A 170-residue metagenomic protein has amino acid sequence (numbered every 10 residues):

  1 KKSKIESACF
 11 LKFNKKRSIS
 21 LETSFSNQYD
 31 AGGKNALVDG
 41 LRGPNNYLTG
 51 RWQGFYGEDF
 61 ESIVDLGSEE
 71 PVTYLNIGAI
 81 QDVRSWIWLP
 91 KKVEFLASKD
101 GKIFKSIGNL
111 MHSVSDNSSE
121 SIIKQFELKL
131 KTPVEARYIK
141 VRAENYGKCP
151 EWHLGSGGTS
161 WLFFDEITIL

Functional and structural regions predicted by a protein language model:
K1-F60: Short, compositionally stereotyped local motifs that mark structural "simplifiers"
G43-G108, I122-L170: Aromatic, loop-rich ligand-recognition surfaces of beta-strand-rich domains
S106-N117: Solvent-exposed serine/threonine-rich low-complexity stretches and specific carbohydrate-binding patches
